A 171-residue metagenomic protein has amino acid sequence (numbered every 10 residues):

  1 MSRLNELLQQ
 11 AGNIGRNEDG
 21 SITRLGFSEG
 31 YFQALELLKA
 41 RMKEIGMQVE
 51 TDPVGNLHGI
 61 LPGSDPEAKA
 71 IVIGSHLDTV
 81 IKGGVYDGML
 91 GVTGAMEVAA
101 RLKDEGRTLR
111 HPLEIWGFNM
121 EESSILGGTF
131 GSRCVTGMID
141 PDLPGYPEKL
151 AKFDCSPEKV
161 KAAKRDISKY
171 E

Functional and structural regions predicted by a protein language model:
M1-S28: N-terminal capping segment at the start of a domain
R3-L7, G30, A34-L38, V98 (+3 more regions): General structural feature for long, well-ordered alpha-helical segments within catalytic domains of soluble enzymes
I22, A68, T108-R110: Short secondary-structure junction motifs
G26-Q48, K69: Thiamine diphosphate
R41, I45, L57-L90, A95: Catalytic-core environment of secreted peptidases
Q48-G55: Short, well-structured beta-strand/strand-turn elements
G55-N56, K164: Conserved beta-strand edge residues that scaffold enzyme active sites
V80, L90-E171: Acidic/histidine-rich catalytic neighborhood of metal-dependent amide-processing enzymes
